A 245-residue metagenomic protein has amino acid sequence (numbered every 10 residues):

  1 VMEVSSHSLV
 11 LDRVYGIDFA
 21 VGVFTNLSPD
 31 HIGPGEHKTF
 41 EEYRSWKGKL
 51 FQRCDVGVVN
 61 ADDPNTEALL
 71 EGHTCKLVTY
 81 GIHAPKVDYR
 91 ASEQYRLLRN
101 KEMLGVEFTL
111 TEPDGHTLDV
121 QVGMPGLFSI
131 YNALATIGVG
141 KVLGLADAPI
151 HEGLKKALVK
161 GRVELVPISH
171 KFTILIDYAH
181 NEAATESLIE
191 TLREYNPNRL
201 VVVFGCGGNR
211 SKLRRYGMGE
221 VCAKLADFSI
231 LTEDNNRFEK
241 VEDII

Functional and structural regions predicted by a protein language model:
M2-I32, E67-D119, E152, A157-R162 (+1 more regions): Extended acidic/charged loop-beta regions that coordinate divalent cations and stabilize anionic phosphate/carboxylate
N26-H37, F204-N209: Conserved Switch II/interswitch segment of TRAFAC-class P-loop GTPases
L27, I82, G207, D234-N236: Short, ordered loop/turn segments at secondary-structure junctions
R44-R53, M218, A223-L225: Membrane-proximal helix-turn-helix segments that form the acceptor-binding/catalytic region of lipid-linked
R53-G57, T173: Short active-site oxyanion
G57-D62, V201-F204, D227-N235: Short internal beta-strands
M103, F108, P113-F228: Nucleotide phosphate-binding/pyrophosphate-handling subdomain across enzymes that bind or process nucleotide phosphates
G219-I245: C-terminal helical cap/extension that packs against the catalytic core of soluble nucleotide-cofactor enzymes
